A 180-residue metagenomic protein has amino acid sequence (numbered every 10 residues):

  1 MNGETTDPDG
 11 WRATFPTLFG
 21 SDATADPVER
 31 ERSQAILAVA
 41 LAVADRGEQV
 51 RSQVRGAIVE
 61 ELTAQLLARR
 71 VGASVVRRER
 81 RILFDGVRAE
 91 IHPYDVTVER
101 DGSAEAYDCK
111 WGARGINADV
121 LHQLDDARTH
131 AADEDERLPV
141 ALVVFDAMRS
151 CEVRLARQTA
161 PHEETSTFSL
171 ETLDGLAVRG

Functional and structural regions predicted by a protein language model:
M1-G180: Intrinsically disordered, low-complexity Ser/Thr/Pro/Gly-rich regulatory segments
